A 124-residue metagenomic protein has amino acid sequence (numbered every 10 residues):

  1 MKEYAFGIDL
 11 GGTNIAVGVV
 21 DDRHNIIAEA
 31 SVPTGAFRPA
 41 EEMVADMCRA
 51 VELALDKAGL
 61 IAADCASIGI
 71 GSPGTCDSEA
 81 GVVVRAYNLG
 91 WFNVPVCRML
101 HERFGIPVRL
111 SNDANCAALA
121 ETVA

Functional and structural regions predicted by a protein language model:
M1, I61-D64: Short helix-loop-beta connector
Y4-R49, V82-R85: Short glycine-rich, Thr/Ser-proximal phosphate-binding strand/loop in the N-terminal lobe of ATP-dependent enzymes
G7, G69-G71: Short, well-ordered beta-strand segments
L10, P73-G74: Glycine-rich His-Gly loop
I15, G71-S72: Short loop/turn microsegments at loop-to-beta-strand junctions
I27, S31, G71, R109: Conserved beta-strand segments that form the floor/walls of ligand-binding pockets within enzyme and binding domains
A36, A40-C48, D56, A63-I68 (+1 more regions): Glycine-rich phosphate-binding loop and adjoining helix at the ATP-binding site of ATP-dependent phosphoryl-transfer
